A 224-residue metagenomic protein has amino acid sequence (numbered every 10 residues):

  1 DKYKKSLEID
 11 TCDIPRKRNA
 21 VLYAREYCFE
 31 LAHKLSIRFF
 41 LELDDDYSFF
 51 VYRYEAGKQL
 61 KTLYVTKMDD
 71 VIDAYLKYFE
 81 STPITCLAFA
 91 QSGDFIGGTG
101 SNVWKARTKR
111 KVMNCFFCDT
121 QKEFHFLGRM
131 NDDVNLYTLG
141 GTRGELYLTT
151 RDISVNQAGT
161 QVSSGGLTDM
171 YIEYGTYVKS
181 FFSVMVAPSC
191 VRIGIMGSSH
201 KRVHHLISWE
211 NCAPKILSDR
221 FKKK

Functional and structural regions predicted by a protein language model:
D1-L43, S48-L60: Active-site-proximal specificity loops/subdomain of glycosyltransferases
Y3-I9, I96-V103, G159-T160, K201-E210: Short, solvent-exposed polar/charged micro-motifs at secondary-structure junctions
A20-A24, L63-A74, D132, Y171-K179: Soluble or luminal CAZymes and related metallo-dependent hydrolases
Y27, A74, Y78, K179-F182 (+1 more regions): Amphipathic alpha-helical segments that form well-ordered structural scaffolds and often line/cohere around active
H33, E80, G141: Anion (oxyanion) recognition and catalysis
F39-D44, T85-A90, Y147-R151, R192-I195: A structural signal for short, well-ordered beta-strand segments and their strand-loop junctions that often border
S48-N135: Conserved catalytic core of nucleotide-sugar-dependent glycosyltransferases
G128-M130, V134-K224: C-terminal catalytic/acceptor-binding lobe
